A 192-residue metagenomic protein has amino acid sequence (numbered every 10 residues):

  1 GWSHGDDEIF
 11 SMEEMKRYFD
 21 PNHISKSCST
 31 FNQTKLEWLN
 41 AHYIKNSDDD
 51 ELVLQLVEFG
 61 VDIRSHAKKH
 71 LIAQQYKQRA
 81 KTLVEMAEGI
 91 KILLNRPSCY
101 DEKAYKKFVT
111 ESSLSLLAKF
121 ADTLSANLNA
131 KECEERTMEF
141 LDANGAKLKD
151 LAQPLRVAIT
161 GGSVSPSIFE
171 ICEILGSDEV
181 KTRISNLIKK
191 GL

Functional and structural regions predicted by a protein language model:
G1-D6, K45-D50, V84, E88 (+2 more regions): Short helix-capping/linker segments at secondary-structure and domain boundaries
G1-I63: A conserved active-site cap/scaffold subdomain adjacent to cofactor or substrate pockets
E13, Q33-E37, H70, Q74 (+2 more regions): Non-catalytic, well-ordered alpha-helical scaffold segments
Y18, W38-H42, Q74-K81, Q153-A158: Short, hydrophobic/amphipathic alpha-helical patches that form generic packing surfaces within helical domains
K26-N32, R64-I72, D142-D150, S163: Structural motif
D48-N144: Small-residue-rich helix-loop
L128-L192: Charged substrate- and nucleic-acid-binding regions of tRNA-handling and nucleotidyl-transfer enzymes, centered on
